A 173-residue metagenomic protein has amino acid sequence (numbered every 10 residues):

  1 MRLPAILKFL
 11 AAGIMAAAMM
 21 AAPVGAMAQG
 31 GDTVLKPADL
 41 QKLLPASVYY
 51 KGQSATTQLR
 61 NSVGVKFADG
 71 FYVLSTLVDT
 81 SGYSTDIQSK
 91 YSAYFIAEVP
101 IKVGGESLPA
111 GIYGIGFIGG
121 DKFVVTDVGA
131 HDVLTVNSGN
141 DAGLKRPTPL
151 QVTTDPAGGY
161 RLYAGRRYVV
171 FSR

Functional and structural regions predicted by a protein language model:
M1-I6: N-terminal secretory signal peptides that target proteins for export/translocation
L10-A22: Bacterial N-terminal signal peptides
G25-D86, L134-R173: Primarily secretory-pathway and cell-envelope proteins
L77-D79, Y94-P100: Generic short beta-strand segments
Y91: Flexible, small-/acidic-enriched active-site or ligand-binding loops
P109-I118: A short tyrosine-centered beta-strand micro-motif
K122-T126, G159-L162: Short polybasic amphipathic segments
